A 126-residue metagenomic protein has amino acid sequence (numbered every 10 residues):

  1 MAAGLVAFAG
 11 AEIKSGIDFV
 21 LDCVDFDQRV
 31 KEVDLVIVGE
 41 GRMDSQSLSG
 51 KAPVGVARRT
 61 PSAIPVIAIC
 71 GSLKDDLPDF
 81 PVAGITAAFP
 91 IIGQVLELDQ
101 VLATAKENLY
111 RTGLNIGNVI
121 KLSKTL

Functional and structural regions predicted by a protein language model:
M1-L126: N-terminal loops that bind phosphate or other acidic moieties and the adjacent beta-alpha structural core
